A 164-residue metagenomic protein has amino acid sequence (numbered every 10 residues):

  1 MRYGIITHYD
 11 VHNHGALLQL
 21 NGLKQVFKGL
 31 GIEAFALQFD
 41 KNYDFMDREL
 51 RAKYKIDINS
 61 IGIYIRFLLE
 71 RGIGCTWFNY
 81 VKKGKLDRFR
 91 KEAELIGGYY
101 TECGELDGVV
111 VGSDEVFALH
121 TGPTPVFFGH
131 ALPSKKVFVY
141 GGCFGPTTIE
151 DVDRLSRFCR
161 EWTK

Functional and structural regions predicted by a protein language model:
Y3-H14, L18-T163: Aromatic- and Gly/Pro-rich donor/ligand-binding loops that form nucleotide- or phosphate-bearing donor binding pockets
